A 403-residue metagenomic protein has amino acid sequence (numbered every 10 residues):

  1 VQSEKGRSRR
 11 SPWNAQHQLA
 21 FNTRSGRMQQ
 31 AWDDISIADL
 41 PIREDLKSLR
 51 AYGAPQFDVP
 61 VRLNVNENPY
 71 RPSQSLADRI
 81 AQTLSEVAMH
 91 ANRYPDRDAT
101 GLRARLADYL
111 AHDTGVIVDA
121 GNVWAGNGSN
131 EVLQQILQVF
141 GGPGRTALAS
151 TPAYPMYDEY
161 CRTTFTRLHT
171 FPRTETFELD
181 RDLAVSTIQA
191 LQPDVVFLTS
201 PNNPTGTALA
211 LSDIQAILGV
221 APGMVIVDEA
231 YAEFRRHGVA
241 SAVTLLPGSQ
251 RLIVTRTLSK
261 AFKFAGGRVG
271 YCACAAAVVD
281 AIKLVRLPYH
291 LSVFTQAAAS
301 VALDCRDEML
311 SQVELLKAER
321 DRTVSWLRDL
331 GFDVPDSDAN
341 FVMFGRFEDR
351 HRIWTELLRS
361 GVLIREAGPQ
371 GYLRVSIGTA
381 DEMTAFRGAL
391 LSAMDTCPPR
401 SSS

Functional and structural regions predicted by a protein language model:
S3, H17-L19: Cationic, low-complexity basic patches in intrinsically disordered or flexible, solvent-exposed regions
R10, F21-Q29, R352-S360, R365-S403: PLP-dependent enzyme catalytic core of the Aspartate aminotransferase-like
Q29-G128, Q135: N-terminal small-domain helix-loop-helix segment of the aminotransferase-like
D58, A120, P335-F341, G368-Y372: Short Gly/Ser/Thr- and Asp/Glu-enriched loop/turn motifs at secondary-structure junctions
S73, R251-R328, F332-P335: PLP-dependent aminotransferase class I/II
M89-V220, Y231-S249, I253: Conserved core of the PLP fold type I
L316-K317, D321, S325-S360, I377: Conserved PLP-binding catalytic core of the aspartate aminotransferase-like
